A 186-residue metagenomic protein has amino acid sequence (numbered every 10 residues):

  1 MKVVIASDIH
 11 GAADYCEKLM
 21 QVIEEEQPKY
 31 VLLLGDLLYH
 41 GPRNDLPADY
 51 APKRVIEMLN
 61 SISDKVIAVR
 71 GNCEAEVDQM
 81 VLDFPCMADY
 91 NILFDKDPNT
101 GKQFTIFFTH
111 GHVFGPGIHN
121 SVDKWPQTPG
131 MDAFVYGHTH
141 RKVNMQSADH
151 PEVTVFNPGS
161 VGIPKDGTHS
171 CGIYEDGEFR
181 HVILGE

Functional and structural regions predicted by a protein language model:
M1-V3, L93-F107, S147-V155, D176-R180: Beta-strand-turn-beta hairpins that frame and shape the catalytic cleft of phosphate-ester-processing enzymes
K2-D97: Core catalytic region of metal-dependent phosphoesterases/phosphodiesterases, especially metallo-beta-lactamase-like
I5-S7, V31-D36, V66-N72, F107-H110 (+2 more regions): Active-site neighborhood of phospho(di)ester-bond hydrolases with catalytic His/Asp-centered motifs
Q27, I62, K102, P129-G130 (+1 more regions): Residue-level preference for short coil/turn positions at secondary-structure junctions
L34-L38, S63-D64, D97-T105, G137-V143 (+2 more regions): Short C-terminal domain-edge/linker segments immediately following a structured domain
P42-Y50, V81-P129, K165-D166: Active-site-proximal segments of metal-dependent phosphoesterases and phosphodiesterases across multiple
C73-E76, T100, V113-G115, R141: A short acidic, glycine/proline-enriched capping/turn motif at secondary-structure boundaries, especially helix N-cap
F84, H112-E186: Conserved beta-sheet core of the metallophosphoesterase superfamily
